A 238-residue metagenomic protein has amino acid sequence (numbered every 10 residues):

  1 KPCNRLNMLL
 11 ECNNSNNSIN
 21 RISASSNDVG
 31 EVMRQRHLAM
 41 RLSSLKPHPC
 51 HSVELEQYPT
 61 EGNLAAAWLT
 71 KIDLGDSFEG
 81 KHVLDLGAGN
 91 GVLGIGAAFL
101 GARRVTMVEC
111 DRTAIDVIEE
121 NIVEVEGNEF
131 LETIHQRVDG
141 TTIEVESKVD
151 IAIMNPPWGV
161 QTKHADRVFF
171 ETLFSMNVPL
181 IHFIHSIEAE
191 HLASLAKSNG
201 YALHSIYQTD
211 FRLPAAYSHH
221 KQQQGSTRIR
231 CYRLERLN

Functional and structural regions predicted by a protein language model:
L9-C12, R21-L84: S-adenosyl-L-methionine
G87: Conserved S-adenosyl-L-methionine
N90-A102: Conserved SAM-binding loop of SAM-dependent methyltransferases across substrates and taxa, primarily the Class I
R104-E109: Conserved SAM-binding motif I beta-strand of class I
T113: Conserved Rossmann-like nucleotide-cofactor binding loop
D116-S147: S-adenosyl-L-methionine
R137-R230: S-adenosylmethionine
C231-N238: Conserved beta strand-loop-helix elements of the APE1-like EEP
